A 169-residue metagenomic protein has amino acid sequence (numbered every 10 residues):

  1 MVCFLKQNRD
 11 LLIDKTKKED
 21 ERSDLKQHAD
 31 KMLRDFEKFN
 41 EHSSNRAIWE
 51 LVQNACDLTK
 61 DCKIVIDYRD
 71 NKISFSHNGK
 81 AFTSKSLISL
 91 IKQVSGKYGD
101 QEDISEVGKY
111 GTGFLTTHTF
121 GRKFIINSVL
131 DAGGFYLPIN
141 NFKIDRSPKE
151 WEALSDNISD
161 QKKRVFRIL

Functional and structural regions predicted by a protein language model:
M1-L169: GHKL (Bergerat-fold) ATPase N-terminal catalytic module, capturing the glycine-rich phosphate-binding loop and acidic
